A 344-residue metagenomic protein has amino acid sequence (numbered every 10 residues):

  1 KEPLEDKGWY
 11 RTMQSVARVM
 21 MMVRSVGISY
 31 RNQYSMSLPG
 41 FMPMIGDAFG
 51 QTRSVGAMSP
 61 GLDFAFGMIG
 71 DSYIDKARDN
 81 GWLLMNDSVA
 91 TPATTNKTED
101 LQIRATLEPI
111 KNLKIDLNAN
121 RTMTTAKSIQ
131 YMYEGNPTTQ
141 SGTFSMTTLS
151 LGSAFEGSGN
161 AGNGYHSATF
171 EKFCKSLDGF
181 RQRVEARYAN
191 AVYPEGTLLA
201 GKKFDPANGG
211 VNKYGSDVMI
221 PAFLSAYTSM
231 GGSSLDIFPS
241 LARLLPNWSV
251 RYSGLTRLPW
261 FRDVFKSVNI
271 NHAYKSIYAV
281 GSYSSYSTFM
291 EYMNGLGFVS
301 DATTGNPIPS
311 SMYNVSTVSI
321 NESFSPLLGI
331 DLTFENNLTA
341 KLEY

Functional and structural regions predicted by a protein language model:
K1-Y344: Exposed, low-structure sequence patches enriched in small/polar residues
